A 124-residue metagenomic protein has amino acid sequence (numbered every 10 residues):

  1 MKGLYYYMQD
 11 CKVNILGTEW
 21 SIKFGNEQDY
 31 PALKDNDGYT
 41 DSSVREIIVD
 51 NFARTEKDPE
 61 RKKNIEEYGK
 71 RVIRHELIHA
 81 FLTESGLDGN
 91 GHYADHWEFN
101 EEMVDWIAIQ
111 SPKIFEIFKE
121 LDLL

Functional and structural regions predicted by a protein language model:
M1-N64, E84-L124: Metalloprotease/metallohydrolase-associated module, dominated by Zn2+-dependent proteases
E67-Y68: Short, surface-exposed coil-to-beta transition loops
R71-T83: Active-site recognition of the HExxH zinc-binding catalytic motif
